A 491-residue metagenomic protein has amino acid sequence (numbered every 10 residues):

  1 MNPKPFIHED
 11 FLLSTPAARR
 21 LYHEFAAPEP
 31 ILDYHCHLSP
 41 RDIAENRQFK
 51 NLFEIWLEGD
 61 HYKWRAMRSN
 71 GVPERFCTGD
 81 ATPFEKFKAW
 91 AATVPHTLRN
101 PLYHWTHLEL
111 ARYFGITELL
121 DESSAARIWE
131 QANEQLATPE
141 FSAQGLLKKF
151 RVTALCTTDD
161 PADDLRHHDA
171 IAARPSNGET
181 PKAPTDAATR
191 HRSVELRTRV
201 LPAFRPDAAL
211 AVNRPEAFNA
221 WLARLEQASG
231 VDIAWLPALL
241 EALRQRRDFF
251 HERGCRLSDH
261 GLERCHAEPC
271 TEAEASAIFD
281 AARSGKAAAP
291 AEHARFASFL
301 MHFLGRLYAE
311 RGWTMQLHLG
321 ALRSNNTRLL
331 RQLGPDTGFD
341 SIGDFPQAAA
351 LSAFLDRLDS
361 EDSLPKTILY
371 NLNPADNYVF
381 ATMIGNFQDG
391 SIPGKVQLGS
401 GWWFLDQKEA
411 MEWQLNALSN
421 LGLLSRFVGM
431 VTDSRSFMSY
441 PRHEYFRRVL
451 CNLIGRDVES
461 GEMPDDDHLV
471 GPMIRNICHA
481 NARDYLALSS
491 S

Functional and structural regions predicted by a protein language model:
N2-R311, S363-P365, L369-A381, G385-S491: Metal-cofactor-binding active-site regions of metalloenzymes
A289-P290, F339-F345: A short acidic, glycine-rich active-site loop that binds or catalyzes chemistry on phosphate/adenosine moieties
M315-L317: C-terminal amphipathic alpha-helical interaction region
N326: Hard-cation-handling environments
L330-I342: Active-site loop ensemble at the mouth of alpha/beta enzyme cores that anchors a bound cofactor
Q347-L351: Divalent-cation-assisted or electrostatically stabilized phosphate/pyrophosphate-binding catalytic cores
F354-S360: Short, basic/hydrophobic alpha-helical segments
